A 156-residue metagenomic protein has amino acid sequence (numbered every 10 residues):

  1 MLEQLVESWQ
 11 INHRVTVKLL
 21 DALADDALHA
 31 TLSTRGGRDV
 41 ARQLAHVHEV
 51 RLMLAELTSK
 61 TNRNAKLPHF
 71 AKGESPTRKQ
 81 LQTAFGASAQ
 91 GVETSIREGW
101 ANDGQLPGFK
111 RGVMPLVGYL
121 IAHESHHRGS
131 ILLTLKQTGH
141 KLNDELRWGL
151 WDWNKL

Functional and structural regions predicted by a protein language model:
M1-V6, S75-Q82, G118: Active-site rim elements
V6-Q10, R14-V17, A27-H69, L106-L156: Short, contiguous alpha-helical
L20, R51, A89-I96, R128: A structural signal for well-ordered alpha-helices, especially hydrophobic packing surfaces of coiled-coils
E56-I96: Helix-adjacent hinge/juxtasegments
